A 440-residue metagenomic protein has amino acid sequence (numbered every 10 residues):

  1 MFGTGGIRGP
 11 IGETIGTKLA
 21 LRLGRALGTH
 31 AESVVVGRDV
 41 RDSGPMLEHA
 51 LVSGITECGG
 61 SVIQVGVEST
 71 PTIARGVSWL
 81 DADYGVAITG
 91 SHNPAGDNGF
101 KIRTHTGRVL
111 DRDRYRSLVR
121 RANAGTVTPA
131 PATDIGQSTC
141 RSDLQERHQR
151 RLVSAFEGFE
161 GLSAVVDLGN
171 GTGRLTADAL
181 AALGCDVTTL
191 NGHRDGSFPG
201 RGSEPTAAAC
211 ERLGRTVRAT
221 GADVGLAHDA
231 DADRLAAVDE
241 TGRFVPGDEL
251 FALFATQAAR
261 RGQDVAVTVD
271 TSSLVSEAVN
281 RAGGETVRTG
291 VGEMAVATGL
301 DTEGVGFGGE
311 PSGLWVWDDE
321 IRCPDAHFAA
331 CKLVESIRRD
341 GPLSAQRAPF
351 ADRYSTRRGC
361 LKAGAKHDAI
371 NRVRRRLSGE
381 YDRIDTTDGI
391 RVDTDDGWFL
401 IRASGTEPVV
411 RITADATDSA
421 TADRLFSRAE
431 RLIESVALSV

Functional and structural regions predicted by a protein language model:
M1-I11, L27-T29, V109-D113, S117-Q145 (+8 more regions): Haloarchaeal acidic low-complexity proteome signature biased toward cell-envelope/secretome components but also
R25-G28, V34-D97, L180-V238: N-terminal small/polar loop signature for handling phosphorylated ligands or for N-terminal nucleophile
S33-D39, I63, S163-V165, Q263-V269 (+1 more regions): Short glycine-rich phosphate-binding loop at a beta-alpha junction
T56, V119-H148, D239-P311, V316: Proline/glycine-rich low-complexity loops and linkers
V86, F100-Y115, A232-R260, G309 (+1 more regions): Glycine-rich phosphate-binding loop of actin/hexokinase-like ATP-binding domains
G96-V217: Gly/Ser/Thr-enriched, mixed-charge loops and adjacent short helices that form phosphate/oxyanion-binding elements
Q263-T413, D418-V440: Phosphate-binding and adjacent anionic-ligand microenvironments
